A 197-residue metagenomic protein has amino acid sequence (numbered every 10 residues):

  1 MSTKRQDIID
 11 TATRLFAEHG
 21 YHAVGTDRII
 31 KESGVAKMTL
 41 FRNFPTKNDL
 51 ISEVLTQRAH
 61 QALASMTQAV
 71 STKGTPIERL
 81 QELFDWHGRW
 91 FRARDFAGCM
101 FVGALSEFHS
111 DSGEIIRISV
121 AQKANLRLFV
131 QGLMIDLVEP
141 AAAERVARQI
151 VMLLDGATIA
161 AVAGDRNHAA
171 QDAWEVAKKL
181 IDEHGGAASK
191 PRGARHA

Functional and structural regions predicted by a protein language model:
K4-A12, I29, V54-R58, A62 (+1 more regions): Generic hydrophobic, amphipathic alpha-helix propensity
D7, L15-D49, E53: Helix-turn-helix
T11-L15, W86: Short amphipathic alpha-helical elements of helix-turn-helix/winged-helix folds
E53, T67-A93, A147-I150: Hydrophobic alpha-helical connector segments
H60-L63, E78, S112-V138, R148 (+1 more regions): Amphipathic alpha-helical packing segments from all-alpha helical-bundle domains
W90-A93, V151-A169, L180-A188: Amphipathic C-terminal alpha-helical segment
A93-G113, R117: Amphipathic alpha-helical segments used for helix-helix packing
R127, Q171, E175-D182: A beta-strand edge to alpha-helix "cap/lid" segment located at domain peripheries
